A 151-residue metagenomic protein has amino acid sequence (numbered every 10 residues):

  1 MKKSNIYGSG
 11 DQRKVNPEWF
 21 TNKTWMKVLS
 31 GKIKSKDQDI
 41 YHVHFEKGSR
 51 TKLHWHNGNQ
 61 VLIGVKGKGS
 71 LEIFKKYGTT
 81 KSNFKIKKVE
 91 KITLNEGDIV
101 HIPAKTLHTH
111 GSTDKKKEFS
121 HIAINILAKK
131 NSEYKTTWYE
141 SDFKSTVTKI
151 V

Functional and structural regions predicted by a protein language model:
M1-Q38, K52, K91, T136-V151: A short, N-terminal "cap"/entry segment at the start of jelly-roll beta-barrel domains of the cupin/DSBH fold
M26-V28, I40-H44, V61, K91 (+2 more regions): Conserved hydrophobic/aromatic beta-strand scaffold that supports enzyme active sites
K32-Q38, K47-I63, K87, L94: A short beta-loop-beta micro-motif enriched in histidine and acidic residues
H42-E46, W55-G78, I124-L127: Short, conserved beta-strand element in jelly-roll/cupin
S49-K52, S70, E96-V100, A104-H110: Histidine-centered metal-chelating micro-motifs
K75, T113-D114: Conserved catalytic-core motifs of eukaryotic protein kinase domains, centered on the activation segment
K76-K105: Short acidic-glycine-tyrosine-enriched beta hairpin
H101, K116-T136: A short hydrophobic beta-strand segment most commonly corresponding to one strand of the jelly-roll/cupin
